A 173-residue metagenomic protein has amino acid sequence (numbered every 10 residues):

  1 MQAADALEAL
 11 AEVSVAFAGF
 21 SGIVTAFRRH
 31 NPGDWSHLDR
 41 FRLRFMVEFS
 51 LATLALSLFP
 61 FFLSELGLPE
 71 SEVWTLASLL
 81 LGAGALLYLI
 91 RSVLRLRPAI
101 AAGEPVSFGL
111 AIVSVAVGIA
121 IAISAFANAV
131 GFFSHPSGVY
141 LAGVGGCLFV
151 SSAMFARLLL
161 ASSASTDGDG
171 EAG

Functional and structural regions predicted by a protein language model:
M1-L7, F61-V73, A127-V139: Helix-coil boundary and interhelical linker segments in multi-pass alpha-helical membrane proteins
E8-E12, W35-T53, A101-V117, G170-G173: Juxtamembrane helix-loop boundaries in multi-pass membrane proteins
E12-N31: N-terminal signal-anchor/start-transfer transmembrane helix
N31-F41, L66-P69, P98-P105, F133-S134: Membrane-interface helix-boundary motifs at transmembrane edges
L54-F61, V115-F132: Hydrophobic alpha-helical transmembrane segments in multi-pass integral membrane proteins
F62-A122: Membrane-proximal helix-loop-helix units in multi-pass membrane proteins
L79-G82, S137-A153: Small-residue-rich transmembrane alpha-helices that serve as helix-helix interface/gating elements in multipass
L89-S92, I123-A129, F149-S165: Membrane-water interface at the C-terminal end of transmembrane alpha helices
